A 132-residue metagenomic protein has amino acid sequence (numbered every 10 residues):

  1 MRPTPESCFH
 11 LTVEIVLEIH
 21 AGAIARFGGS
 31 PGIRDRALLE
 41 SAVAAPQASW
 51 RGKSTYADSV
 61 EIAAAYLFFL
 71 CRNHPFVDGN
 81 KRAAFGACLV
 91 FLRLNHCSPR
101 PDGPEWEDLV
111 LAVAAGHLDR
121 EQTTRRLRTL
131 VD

Functional and structural regions predicted by a protein language model:
M1-D132: FIC/Doc superfamily catalytic core
